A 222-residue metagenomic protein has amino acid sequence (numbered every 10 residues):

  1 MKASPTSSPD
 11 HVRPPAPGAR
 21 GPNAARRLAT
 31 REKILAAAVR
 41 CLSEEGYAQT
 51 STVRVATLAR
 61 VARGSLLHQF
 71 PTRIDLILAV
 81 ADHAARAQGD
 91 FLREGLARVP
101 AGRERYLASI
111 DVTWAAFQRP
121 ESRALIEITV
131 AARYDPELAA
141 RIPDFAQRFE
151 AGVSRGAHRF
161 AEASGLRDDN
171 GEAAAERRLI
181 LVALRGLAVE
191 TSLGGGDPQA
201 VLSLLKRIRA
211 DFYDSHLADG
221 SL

Functional and structural regions predicted by a protein language model:
M1-A29, R167, L217-L222: N-terminal intrinsically disordered/low-complexity leader segments
K33, A37-D75, A79: Helix-turn-helix
A79, D90-S122, A173-I180: Hydrophobic alpha-helical connector segments
D82-Q88: Short, basic, alpha-helical segments at the C-terminal edge of helix-turn-helix-like DNA-binding modules
R105, Q118-A140: Amphipathic alpha-helical segments used for helix-helix packing
E137, R141-R155, R159: Short, solvent-exposed amphipathic helices
A139-P143, A161-L222: Hydrophobic/aromatic-rich alpha-helical bundle segments in the mid-to-C-terminal region
